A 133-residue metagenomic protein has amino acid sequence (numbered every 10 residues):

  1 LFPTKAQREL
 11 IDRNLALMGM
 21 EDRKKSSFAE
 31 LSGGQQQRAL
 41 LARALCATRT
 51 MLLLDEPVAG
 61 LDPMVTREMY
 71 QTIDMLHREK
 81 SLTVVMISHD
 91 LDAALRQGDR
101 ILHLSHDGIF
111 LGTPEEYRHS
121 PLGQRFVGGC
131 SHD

Functional and structural regions predicted by a protein language model:
T4-R23: Conserved ABC ATPase "signature" region
S27-L31, Q35: Conserved ABC ATPase signature
L52-D55: Catalytic Walker B motif of ABC-type/P-loop ATPase nucleotide-binding domains
V58-A59: Short loop immediately C-terminal to the Walker-B catalytic DE motif in ABC-type ATPase nucleotide-binding domains
P63-V65: Helix N-cap at the start of a conserved alpha-helix in ABC-type nucleotide-binding domains
S88-H89: H-loop/switch region of ABC-family ATPase nucleotide-binding domains
I101-T113: H-loop (His-switch) and adjacent beta-strand-loop-beta switch element of ABC-type ATPase nucleotide-binding domains
